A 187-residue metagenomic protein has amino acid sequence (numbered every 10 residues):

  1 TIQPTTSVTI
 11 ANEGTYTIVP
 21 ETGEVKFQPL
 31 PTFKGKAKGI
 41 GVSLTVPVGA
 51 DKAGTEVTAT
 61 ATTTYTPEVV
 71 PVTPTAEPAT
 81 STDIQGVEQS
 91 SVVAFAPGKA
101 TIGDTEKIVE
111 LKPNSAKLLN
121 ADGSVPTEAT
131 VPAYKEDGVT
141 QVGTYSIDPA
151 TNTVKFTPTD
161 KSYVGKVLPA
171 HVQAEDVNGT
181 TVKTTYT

Functional and structural regions predicted by a protein language model:
T1, P47-E106, E110, P169-T187: Extracellular interdomain linkers/hinges and stalk-like, low-complexity segments in secreted or single-pass
T1-N12, A100-T140: Change to "...patches in solvent-exposed regions of secreted, membrane-anchored, or virion-exposed structural
T6, V42, T80, Q89-S90 (+3 more regions): Intrinsically disordered, low-complexity segments enriched in Ser/Pro/Gly/Ala and basic residues
S7-A59, A129-T184: Acidic, turn/loop-rich segments in luminal/extracellular domains of secretory-pathway and cell-surface proteins
